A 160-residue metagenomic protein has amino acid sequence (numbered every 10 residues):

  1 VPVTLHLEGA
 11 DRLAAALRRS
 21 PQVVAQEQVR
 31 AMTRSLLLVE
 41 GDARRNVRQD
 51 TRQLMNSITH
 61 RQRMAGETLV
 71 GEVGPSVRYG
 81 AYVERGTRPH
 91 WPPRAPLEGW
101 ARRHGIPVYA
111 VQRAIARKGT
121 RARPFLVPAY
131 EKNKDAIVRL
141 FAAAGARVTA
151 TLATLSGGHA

Functional and structural regions predicted by a protein language model:
V1-A160: Short, Lys/Arg-rich flexible segments
